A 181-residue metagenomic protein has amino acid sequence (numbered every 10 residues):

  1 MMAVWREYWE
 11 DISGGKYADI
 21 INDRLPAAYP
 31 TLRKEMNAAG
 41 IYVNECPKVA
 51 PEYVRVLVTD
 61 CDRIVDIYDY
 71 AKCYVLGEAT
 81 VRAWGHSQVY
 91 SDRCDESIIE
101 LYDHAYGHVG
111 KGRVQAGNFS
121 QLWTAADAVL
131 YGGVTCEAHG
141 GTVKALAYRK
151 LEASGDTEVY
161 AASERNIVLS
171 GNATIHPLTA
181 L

Functional and structural regions predicted by a protein language model:
M1-L181: Short, glycine-biased loop/turn motifs at secondary-structure junctions and in low-complexity Ser/Thr/Pro-rich termini
